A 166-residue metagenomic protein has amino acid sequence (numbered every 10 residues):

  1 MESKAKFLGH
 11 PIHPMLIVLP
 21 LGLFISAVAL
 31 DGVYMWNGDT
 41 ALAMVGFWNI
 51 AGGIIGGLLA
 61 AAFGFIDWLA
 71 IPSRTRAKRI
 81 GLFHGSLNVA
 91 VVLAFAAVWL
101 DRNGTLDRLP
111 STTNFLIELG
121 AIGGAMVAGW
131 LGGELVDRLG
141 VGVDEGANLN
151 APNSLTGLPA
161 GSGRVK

Functional and structural regions predicted by a protein language model:
M1-K166: Polytopic transmembrane helical bundles with strong interfacial aromatic enrichment
